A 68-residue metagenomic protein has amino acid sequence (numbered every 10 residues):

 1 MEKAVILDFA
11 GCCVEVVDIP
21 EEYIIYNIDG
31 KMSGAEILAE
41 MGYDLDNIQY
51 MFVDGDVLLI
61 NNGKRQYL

Functional and structural regions predicted by a protein language model:
M1-E2, L68: Secondary-structure boundary/capping motif
E2-M32: N-terminal acidic leader/helix
A35-L68: Short, mixed-charge low-complexity intrinsically disordered segments
